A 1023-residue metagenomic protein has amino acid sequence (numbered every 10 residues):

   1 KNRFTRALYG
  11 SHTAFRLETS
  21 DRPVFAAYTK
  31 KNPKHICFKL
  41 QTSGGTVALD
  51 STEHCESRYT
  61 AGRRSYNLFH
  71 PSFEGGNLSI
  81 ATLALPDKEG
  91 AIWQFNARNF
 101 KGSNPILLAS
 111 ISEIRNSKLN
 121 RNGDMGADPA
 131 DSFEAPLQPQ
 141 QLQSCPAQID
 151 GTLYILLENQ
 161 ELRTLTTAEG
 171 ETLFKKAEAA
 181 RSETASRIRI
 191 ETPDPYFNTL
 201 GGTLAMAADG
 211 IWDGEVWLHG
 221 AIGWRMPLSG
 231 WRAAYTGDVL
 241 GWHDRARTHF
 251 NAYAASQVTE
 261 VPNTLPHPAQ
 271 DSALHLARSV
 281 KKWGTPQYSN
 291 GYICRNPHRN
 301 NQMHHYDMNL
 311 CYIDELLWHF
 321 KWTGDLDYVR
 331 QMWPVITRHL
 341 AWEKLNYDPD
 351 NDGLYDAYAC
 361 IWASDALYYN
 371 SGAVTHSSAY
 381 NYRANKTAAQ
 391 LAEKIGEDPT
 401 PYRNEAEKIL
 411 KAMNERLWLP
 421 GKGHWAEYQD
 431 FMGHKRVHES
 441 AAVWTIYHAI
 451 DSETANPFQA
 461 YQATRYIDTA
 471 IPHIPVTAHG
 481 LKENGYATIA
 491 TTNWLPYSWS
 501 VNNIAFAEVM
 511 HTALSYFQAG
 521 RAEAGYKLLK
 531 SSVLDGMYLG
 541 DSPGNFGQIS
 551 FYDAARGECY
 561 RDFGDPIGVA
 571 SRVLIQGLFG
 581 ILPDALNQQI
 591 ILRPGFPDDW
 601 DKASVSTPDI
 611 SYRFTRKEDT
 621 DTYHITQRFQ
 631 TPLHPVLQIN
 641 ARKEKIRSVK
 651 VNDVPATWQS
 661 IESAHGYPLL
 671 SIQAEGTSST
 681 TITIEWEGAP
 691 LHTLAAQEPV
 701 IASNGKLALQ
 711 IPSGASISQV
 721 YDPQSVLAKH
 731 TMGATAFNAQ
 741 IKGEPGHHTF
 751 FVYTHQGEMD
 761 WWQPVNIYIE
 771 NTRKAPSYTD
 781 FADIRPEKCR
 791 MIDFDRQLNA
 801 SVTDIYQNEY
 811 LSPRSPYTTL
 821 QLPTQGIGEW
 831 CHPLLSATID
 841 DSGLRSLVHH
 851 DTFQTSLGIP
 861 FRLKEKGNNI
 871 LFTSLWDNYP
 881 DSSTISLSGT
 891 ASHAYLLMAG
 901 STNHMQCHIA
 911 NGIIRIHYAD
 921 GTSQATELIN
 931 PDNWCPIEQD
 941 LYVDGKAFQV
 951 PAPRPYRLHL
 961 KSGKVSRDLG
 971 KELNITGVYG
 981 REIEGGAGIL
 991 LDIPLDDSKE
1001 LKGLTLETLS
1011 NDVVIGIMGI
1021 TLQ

Functional and structural regions predicted by a protein language model:
K1-G44, G201, Y526-L529, N771-L820: Beta-strand-rich N-terminal accessory domains
K1-L68, R163-I188, P193, W342 (+3 more regions): An extended acidic
K30-K34, L40-L83, K88, H511-A715: Non-catalytic C-terminal accessory modules of carbohydrate-active enzymes
H70-R115, I610-R616, F629-T631, D877-Y895 (+2 more regions): Acidic, contiguous internal or C-terminal segments within carbohydrate-active enzymes that form a structured patch used
F73-S79, A84-W224, H243, A255-V261 (+6 more regions): Acidic/polar, glycine-enriched structural segments that form the non-catalytic walls/loops of the carbohydrate-binding
R181-Q331, V437-A455, Q459-Q462, E483-A519 (+2 more regions): Substrate-binding groove/exosite segments of carbohydrate-active enzymes
T264-A269, D348-A363, N370-H376, Y380-D468 (+6 more regions): Catalytic cores of carbohydrate-active enzymes
T754-Q1023: N-terminal/edge-of-domain interface segments
